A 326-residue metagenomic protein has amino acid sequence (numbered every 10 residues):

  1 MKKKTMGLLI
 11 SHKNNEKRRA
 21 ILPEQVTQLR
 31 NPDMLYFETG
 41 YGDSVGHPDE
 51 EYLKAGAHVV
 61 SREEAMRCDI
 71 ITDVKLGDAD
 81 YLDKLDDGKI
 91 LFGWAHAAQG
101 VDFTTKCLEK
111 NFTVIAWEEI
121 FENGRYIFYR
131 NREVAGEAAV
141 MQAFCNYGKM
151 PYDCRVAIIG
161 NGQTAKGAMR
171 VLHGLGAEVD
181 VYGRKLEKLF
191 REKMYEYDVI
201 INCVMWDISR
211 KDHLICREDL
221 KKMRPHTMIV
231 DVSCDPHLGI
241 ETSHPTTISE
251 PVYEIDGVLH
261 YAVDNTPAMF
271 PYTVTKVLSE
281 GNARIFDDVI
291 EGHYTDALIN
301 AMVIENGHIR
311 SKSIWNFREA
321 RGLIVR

Functional and structural regions predicted by a protein language model:
K2-T5, I10-K13, G77-D153, V263-N265: Glycine/serine-rich phosphate-binding loop and adjoining beta1-alpha1 elements at the start of nucleotide-handling
I10-S44, V140-S209: Glycine-rich phosphate/diphosphate-binding loop of Rossmann-like nucleotide-binding domains
D33, D86-I90, K110-F112, R224-T227 (+1 more regions): A short helix->loop->beta-strand "cap" motif at the edges of active sites that frequently abuts
Y36-H58: N-terminal beta-loop-helix "entrance" segment that forms/cooperates in small-molecule cofactor or anionic ligand
M66-C68, D87, Y195-E196, P225: Alpha-helix C-terminal capping/helix-to-coil transition sites in glycosyltransferase folds
K75-L76, A95-H96, V204-I208, S233-C234 (+1 more regions): Short glycine-/small-residue-rich Rossmann-like dinucleotide-binding loops
E118-P151, C234, L238-R326: Adenosine-phosphate binding glycine-rich loop
L186-L259: Rossmann-like adenosine-cofactor binding region
